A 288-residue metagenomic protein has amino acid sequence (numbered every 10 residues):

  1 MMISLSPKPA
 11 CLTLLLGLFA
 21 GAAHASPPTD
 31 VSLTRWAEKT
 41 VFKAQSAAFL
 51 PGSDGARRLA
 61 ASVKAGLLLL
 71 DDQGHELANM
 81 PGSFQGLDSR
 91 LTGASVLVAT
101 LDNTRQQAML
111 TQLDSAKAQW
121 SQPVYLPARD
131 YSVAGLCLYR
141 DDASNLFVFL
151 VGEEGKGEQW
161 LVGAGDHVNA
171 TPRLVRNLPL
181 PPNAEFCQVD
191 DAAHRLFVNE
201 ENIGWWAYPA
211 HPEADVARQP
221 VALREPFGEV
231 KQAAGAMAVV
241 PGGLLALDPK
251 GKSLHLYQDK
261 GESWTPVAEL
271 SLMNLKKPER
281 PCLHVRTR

Functional and structural regions predicted by a protein language model:
V31-T40, Q73-M80, S121-P127, T171-L178 (+2 more regions): A short beta-strand motif characteristic of beta-propeller blades
T34-A65, S83-G86: Beta-strand-rich domains and repeat architectures in extracellular enzymes and scaffolds, especially beta-propellers
A47, L87-S89, L136, C187 (+2 more regions): Hydrophobic core register within WD40 beta-propeller blades
G55-R57, A94-V96, S144-L146, A192-H194 (+1 more regions): Short coil/turn segments that connect the beta-strands within blades of beta-propeller domains
Q73-A108: Blade-loop segments of beta-propeller domains
T111-A118, L161-N169, Y208-V216, Y257-W264: Short loop/turn segments immediately following beta-strands, especially the blade-tip and inter-blade linker loops
L113-S144: Asp-box/WD-like beta-propeller blade repeats and closely related beta-sheet repeat scaffolds
R224-G235, S263-T287: Conserved blade-ending motifs and adjacent loop-strand segments that build the rim/top face of beta-propeller domains
